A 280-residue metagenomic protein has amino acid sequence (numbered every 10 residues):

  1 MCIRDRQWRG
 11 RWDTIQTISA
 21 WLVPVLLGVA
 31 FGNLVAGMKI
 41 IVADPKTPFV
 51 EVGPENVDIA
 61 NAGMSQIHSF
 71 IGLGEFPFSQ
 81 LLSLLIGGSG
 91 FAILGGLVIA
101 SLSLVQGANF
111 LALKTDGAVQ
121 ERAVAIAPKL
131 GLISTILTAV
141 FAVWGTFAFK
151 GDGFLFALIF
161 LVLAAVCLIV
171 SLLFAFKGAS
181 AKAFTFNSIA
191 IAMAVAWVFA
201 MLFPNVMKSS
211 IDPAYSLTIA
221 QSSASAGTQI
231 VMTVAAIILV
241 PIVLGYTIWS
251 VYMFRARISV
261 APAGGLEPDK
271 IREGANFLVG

Functional and structural regions predicted by a protein language model:
M1-D5: Conserved small/polar residues in nucleotide/adenosyl-binding loops
R6-K182, W197: Long, contiguous internal "core" modules enriched in hydrophobic/ aromatic residues
Q16-N33, N187-A194, L239-T247, V251: ...captures the hydrophobic TM-helix bundle architecture rather than a specific catalytic motif, and can also fire on
P45-T47, F70-I71, M207-L217: Peri-membrane helix termini and adjoining interfacial loops of integral membrane proteins
Q106, L202, S250: Divalent metal-coordination and catalytic microenvironments
F174-A181, G245-A261: Membrane-interface capping segments at transmembrane-helix boundaries
A190, A256-N276: Short, highly charged, low-complexity non-transmembrane loops/tails of multi-pass membrane proteins
S209-V231: Short, membrane-exposed interhelical loops at transmembrane-helix boundaries
